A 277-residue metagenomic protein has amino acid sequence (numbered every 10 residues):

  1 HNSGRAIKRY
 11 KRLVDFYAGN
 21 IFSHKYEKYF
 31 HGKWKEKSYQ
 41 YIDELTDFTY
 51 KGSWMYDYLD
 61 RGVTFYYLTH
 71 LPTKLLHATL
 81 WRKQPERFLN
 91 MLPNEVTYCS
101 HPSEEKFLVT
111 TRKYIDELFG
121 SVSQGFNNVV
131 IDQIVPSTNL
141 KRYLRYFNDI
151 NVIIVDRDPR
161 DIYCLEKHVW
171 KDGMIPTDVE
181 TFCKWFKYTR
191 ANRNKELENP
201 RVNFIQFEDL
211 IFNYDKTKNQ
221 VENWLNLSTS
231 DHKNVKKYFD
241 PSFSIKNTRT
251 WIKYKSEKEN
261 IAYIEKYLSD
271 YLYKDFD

Functional and structural regions predicted by a protein language model:
H1-D156, I162-L165: PAPS-dependent sulfotransferase catalytic domain
Y29-L45, Y50-Y56, D60-G62, Y66 (+8 more regions): PAPS-dependent sulfotransferases, especially Golgi type II membrane carbohydrate sulfotransferases
P102-G125, I134-R142, Y146-K233: PAPS-dependent sulfotransferase catalytic domain
